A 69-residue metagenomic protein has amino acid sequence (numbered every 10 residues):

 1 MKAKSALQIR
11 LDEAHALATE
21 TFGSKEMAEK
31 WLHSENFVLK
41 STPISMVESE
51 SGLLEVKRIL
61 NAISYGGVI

Functional and structural regions predicted by a protein language model:
M1-I69: Non-transmembrane "mature" sequence context
